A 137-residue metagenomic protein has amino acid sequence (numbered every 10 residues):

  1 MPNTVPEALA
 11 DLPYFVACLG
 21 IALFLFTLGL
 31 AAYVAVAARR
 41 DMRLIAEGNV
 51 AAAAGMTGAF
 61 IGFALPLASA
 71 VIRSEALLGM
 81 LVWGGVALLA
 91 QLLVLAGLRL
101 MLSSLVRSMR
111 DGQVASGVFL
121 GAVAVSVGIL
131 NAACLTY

Functional and structural regions predicted by a protein language model:
M1-L12: Short, strongly hydrophobic alpha-helical membrane anchors
L12, V16-G20, M80-G85, V118-F119: Hydrophobic alpha-helical transmembrane segments
Y14-A38: N-terminal signal-anchor/start-transfer transmembrane helix
L30-L44, V94-S108: C-terminal ends of transmembrane helices
A51-V71: A generic, lipid-embedded transmembrane alpha helix
A68-A96: Short alpha-helical packing/oligomerization segments
S104-A124: Interfacial loop-to-transmembrane junctions
L130-Y137: Juxtamembrane boundary at the C-terminal end of a transmembrane helix
